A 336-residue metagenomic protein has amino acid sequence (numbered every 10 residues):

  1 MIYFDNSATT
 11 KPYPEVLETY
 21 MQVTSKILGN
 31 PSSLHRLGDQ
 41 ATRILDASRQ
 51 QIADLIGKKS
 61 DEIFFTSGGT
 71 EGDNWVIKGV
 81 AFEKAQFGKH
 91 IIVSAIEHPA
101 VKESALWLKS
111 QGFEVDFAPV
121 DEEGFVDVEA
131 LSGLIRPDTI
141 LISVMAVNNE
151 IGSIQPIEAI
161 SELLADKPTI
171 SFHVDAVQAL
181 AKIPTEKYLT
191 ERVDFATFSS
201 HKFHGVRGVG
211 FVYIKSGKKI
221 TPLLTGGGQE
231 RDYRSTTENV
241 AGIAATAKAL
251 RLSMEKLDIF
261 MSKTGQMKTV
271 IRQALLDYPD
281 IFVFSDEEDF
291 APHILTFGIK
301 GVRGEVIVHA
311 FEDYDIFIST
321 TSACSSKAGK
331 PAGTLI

Functional and structural regions predicted by a protein language model:
M1-I336: Pyridoxal 5′-phosphate
